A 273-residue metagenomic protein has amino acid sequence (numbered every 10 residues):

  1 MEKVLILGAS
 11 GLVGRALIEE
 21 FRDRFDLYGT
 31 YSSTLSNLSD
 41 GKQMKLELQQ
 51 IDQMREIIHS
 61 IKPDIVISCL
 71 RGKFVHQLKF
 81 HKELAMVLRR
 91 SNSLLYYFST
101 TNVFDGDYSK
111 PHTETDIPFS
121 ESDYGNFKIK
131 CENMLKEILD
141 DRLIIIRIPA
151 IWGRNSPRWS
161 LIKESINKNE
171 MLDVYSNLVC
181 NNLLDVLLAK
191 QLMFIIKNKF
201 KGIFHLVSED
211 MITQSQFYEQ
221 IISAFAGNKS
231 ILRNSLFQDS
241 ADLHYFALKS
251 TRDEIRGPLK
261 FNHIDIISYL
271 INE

Functional and structural regions predicted by a protein language model:
M1-R24: N-terminal Rossmann NAD(P)H-binding glycine-rich loop of SDR-like oxidoreductase domains
F25-S36: Conserved glycine-rich Rossmann-like NAD(P)H-binding loop of the short-chain dehydrogenase/reductase
T34-Q50: Rossmann-fold cofactor-recognition segment
Q53-H59, D64-Y97: NAD(P)-cofactor binding segment of oxidoreductase domains
D105-I146, G153: Catalytic helix-loop patch of NAD(P)-dependent Rossmann-fold dehydrogenases
N133-C180, L187: NAD(P)-dependent short-chain dehydrogenase/reductase
Q191-F194, N198-H244, L270-E273: Mid/C-terminal beta-alpha module of Rossmann-like enzyme folds, strongest in SDR-family dehydrogenases/epimerases
T251-E273: Amphipathic terminal alpha-helices
